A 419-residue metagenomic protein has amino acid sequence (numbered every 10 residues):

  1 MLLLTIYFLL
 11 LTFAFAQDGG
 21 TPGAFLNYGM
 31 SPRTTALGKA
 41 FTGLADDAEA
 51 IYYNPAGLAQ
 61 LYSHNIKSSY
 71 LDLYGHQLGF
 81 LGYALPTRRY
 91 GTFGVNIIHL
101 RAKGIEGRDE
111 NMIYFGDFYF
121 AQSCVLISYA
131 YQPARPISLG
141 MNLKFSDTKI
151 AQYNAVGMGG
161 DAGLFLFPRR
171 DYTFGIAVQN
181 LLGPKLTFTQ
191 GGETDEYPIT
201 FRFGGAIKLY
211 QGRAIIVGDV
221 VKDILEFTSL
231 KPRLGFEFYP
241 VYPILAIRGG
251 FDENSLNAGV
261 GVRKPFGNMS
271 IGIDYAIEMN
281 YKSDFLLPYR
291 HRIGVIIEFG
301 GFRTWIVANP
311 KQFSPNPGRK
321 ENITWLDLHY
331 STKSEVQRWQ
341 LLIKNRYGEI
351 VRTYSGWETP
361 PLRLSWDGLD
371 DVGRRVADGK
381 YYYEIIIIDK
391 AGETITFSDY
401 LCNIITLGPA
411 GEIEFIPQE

Functional and structural regions predicted by a protein language model:
M1-L4, R135: Positively charged n-region of N-terminal signal peptides that target proteins for export
L3-T12: Bacterial N-terminal signal peptides
L11-F13, Q60, I127, L186 (+3 more regions): A ubiquitous, low-specificity "background" feature that marks scattered single residues across proteins without
F13, T34, F80, N257 (+5 more regions): A generic alpha-helix preference that emphasizes hydrophobic side chains
Q17-W305: Subset of outer-membrane beta-barrel
F302-E419: Short loop/turn motifs at secondary-structure boundaries
